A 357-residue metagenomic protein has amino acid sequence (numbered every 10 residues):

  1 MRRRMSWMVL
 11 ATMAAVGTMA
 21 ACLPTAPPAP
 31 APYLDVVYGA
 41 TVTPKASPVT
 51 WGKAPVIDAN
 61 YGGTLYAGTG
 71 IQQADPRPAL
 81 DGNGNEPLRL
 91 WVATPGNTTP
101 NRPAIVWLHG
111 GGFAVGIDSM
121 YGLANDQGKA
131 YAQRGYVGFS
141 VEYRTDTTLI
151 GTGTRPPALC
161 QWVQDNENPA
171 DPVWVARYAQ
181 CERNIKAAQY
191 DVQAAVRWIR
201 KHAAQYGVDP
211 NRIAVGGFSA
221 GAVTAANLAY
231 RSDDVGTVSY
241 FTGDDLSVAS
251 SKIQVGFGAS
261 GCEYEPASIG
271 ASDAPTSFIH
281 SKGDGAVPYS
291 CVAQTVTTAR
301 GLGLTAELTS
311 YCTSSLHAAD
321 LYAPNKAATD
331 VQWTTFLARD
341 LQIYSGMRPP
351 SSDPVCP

Functional and structural regions predicted by a protein language model:
A21-C22: N-terminal Sec signal peptide cleavage junction
A29-P100: N-terminal cap/lid segment of alpha/beta-hydrolase-fold proteins
T98-R102, L108-G153, C160, V223 (+2 more regions): Short substrate-entry loop that stabilizes the transition state in hydrolases
M120-Y121, A274, P288-T298: Short alpha-helix in the alpha/beta-hydrolase fold that links the catalytic acid
P156-A204: Alpha/beta-hydrolase active-site loop
K186-S272: Primarily recognizes the serine-hydrolase "nucleophile elbow" in alpha/beta-hydrolase and SGNH/GDSL folds
S277-H280, D284: Short beta-strand/loop motif that positions the catalytic acidic residue of the alpha/beta-hydrolase fold
R300-P357: C-terminal catalytic histidine-bearing segment of alpha/beta-hydrolase fold enzymes
